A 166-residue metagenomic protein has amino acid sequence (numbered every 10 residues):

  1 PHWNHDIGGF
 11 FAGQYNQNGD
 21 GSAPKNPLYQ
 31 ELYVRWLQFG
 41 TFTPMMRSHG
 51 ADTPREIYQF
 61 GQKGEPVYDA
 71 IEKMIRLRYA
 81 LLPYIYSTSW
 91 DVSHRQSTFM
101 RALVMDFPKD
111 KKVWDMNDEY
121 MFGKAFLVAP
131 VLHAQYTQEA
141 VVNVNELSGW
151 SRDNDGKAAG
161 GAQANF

Functional and structural regions predicted by a protein language model:
P1-F166: Catalytic-domain carbohydrate-binding cleft regions of carbohydrate-active enzymes
